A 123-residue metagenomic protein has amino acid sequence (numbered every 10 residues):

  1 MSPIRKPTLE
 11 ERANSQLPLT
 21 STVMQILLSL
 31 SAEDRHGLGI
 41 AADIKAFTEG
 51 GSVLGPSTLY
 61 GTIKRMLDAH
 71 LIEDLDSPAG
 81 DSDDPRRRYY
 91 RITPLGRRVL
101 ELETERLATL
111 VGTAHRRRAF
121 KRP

Functional and structural regions predicted by a protein language model:
S2-T20: A detector for short, charged/polar N-terminal pre-domain segments
P3, L95-P123: Amphipathic alpha-helical dimerization/coiled-coil segments that flank or bridge DNA-binding/regulatory modules
N14-T58: N-terminal helix-turn-helix DNA-binding core of bacterial DNA-binding proteins
T20-V23, R86, G96: The N-cap/first-turn positions of alpha helices within or immediately adjacent to helix-turn-helix DNA-binding domains
L59-M66: Basic amphipathic alpha-helical segments that dock to polyanions
L67-P85, R91: Beta-hairpin "wing" of winged helix-turn-helix
